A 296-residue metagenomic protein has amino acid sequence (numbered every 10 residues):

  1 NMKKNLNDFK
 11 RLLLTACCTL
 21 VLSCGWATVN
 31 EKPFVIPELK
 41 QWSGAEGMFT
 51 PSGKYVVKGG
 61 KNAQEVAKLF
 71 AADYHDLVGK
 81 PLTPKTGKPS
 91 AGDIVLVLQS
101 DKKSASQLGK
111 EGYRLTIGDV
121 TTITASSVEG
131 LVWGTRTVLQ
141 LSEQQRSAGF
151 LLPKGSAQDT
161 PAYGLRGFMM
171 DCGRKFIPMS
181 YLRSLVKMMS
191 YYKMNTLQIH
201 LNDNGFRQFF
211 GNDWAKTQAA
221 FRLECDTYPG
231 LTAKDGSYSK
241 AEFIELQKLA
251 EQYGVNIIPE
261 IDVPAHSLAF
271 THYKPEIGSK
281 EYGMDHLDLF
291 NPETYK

Functional and structural regions predicted by a protein language model:
K3-L14: Bacterial N-terminal signal peptides that target proteins for export
L14-S23: Bacterial N-terminal signal peptides
C24-P161: Acidic, contiguous N-terminal accessory segments
S106-K296: Feature activates predominantly on carbohydrate-active enzymes
